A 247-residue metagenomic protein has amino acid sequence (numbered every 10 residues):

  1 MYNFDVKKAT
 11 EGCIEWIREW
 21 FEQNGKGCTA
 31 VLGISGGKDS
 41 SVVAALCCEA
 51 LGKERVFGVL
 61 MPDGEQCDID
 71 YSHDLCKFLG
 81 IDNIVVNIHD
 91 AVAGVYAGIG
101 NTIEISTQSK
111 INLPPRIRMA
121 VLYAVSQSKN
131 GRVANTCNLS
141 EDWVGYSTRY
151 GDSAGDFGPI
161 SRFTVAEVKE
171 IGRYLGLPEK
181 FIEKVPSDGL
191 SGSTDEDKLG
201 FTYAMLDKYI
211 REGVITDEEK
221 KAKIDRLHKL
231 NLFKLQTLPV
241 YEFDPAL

Functional and structural regions predicted by a protein language model:
Y2-L32, L46, E54-F57, G64 (+3 more regions): ATP/NTP-dependent adenylation/nucleotidyl-transfer catalytic domains that generate, transfer, or process NMP-activated
G37: Conserved G/P- and acidic residue-centered "switch" motifs that form tight phosphate/ATP-binding loops in soluble
S40, M61-D63: Extended, folded domain segments that form the structural surfaces/walls around functional sites
S40-A44, I69-H73: Short, surface-exposed alpha-helical segments at coil->helix boundaries
Q66-C67, A91: Short acidic loop-to-helix transition motifs that present clustered carboxylates
R116-A120: Catalytic-core regions of hydrolytic enzymes
